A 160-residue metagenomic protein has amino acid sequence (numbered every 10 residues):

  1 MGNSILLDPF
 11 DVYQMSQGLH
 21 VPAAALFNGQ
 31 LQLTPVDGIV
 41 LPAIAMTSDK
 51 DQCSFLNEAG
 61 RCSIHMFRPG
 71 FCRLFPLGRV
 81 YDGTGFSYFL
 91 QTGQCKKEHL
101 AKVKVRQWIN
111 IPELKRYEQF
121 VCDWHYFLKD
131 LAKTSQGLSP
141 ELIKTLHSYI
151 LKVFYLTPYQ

Functional and structural regions predicted by a protein language model:
M1-A24, N28-Q160: Short loop/turn segments that flank or connect secondary-structure elements
